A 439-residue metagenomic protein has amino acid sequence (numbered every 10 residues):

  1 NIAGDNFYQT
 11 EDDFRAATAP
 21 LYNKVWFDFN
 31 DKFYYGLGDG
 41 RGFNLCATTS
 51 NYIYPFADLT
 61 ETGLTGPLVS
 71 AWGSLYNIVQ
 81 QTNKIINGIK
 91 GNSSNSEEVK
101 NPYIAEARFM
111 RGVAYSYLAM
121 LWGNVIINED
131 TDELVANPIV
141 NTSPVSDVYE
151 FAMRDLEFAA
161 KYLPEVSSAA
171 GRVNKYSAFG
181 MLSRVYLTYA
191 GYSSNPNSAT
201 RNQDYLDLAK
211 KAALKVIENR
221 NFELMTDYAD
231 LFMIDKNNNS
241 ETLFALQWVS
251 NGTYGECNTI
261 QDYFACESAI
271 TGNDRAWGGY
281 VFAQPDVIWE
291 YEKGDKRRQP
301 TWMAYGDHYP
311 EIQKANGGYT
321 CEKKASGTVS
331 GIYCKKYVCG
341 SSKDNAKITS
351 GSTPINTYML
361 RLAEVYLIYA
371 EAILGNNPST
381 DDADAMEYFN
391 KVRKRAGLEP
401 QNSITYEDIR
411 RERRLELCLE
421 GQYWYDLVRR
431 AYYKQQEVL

Functional and structural regions predicted by a protein language model:
N1-Y52, I86, V125, Y149 (+3 more regions): An aromatic- and glycine-enriched ligand-binding surface/loop that stacks and positions planar moieties
T10-E11, R15-F29, N51-W122, N137-E150 (+5 more regions): Conserved, well-structured interaction surfaces
A119-L121, I126, S167, T188-N197 (+1 more regions): Short coil/turn linking the two alpha-helices of tandem helical-hairpin repeats
P300-V392: C-terminal substrate/ligand-recognition segments
